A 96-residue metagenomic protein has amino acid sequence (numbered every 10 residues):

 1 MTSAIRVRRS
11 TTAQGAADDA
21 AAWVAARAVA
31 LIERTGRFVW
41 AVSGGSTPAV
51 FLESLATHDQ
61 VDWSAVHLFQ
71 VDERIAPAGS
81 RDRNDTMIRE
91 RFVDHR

Functional and structural regions predicted by a protein language model:
M1-A4, W63-R96: Ligand-binding beta-strand-loop-alpha-helix segment within the catalytic cores of soluble metabolic enzymes
M1-W40: N-terminal glycine-/serine-/threonine-rich phosphate-binding loop
D18, A49, A78: Loop/helix-junction capping segments adjacent to catalytic residues or to phosphate/diphosphate-binding pockets
A21-V29, L52, A56, R89-V93: Generic structural signal for well-ordered alpha-helical scaffold segments
E33-T35, V61, R96: Solvent-exposed alpha-helices and their adjacent loops that cap or buttress functional pockets in soluble metabolic
V42-T47: Glycine-rich beta-strand-to-loop/alpha-helix junction loops that act as flexible
P48-V61, H67-Q70: Extended, folded domain segments that form the structural surfaces/walls around functional sites
